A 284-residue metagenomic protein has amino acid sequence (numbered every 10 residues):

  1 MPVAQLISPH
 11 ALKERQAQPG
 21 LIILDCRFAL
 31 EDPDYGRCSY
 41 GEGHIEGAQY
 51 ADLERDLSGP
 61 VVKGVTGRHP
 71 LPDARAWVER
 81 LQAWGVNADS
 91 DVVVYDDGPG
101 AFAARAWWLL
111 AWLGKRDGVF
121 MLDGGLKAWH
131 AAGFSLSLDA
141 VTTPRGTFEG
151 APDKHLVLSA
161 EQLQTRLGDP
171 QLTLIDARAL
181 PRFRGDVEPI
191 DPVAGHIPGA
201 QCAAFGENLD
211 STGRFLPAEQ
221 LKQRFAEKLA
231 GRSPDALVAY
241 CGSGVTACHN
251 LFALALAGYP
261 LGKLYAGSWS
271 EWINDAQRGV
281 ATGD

Functional and structural regions predicted by a protein language model:
M1-D284: Cytosolic catalytic domains that perform sulfur/thiol-centered chemistry
